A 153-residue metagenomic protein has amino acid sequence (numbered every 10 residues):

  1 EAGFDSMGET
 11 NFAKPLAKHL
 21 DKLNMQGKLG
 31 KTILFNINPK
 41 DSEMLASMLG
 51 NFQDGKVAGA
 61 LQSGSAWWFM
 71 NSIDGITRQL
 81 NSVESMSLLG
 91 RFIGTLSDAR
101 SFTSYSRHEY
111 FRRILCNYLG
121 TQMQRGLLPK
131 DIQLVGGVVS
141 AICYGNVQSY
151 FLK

Functional and structural regions predicted by a protein language model:
E1-K31, K40-A58, G75-T95, F111-G120: Histidine/acidic residue-rich metal-binding segments in metalloenzymes
A2-G8, A66-N71, F102, S106: Short, contiguous acidic/charged loop-to-helix segments that flank catalytic cores in large enzymes
T32-I37, S63-A66, L89-R107: Short acidic/histidine-rich active-site segments
N38-P39, A60-L80, P129-F151: C-terminal helical cap
L45-G55, Q62, I93-S104, M123-L134: Short flexible/disordered coil segments
L89-G90, S106-K153: Mid-to-C-terminal alpha-helical segments outside catalytic/metal-binding sites
